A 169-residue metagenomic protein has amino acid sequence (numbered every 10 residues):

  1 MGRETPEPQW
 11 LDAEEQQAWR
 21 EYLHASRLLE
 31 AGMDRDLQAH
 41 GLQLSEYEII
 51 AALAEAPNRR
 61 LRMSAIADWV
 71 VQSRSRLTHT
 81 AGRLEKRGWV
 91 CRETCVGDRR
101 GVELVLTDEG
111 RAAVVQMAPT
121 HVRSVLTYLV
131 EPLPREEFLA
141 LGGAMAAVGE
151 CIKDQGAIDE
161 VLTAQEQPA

Functional and structural regions predicted by a protein language model:
M1-H40, A169: N-terminal leader segment of winged-helix/HTH proteins
M1-W10, R135-A169: C-terminal regulatory/oligomerization modules of transcriptional regulators
E4-P6, G82-A140: Charged, amphipathic alpha-helical coiled-coil/dimerization segments
Q17, E21, E48-A52, A112: Pre-recognition alpha-helix immediately N-terminal to the DNA-recognition helix within helix-turn-helix or winged-helix
A25, L29, V70, A113-P132 (+1 more regions): Alpha-helical linker/hinge and terminal dimerization helices associated with HTH transcriptional regulators
R27, A31-S73, E160: N-terminal helix-turn-helix DNA-binding core of bacterial DNA-binding proteins
